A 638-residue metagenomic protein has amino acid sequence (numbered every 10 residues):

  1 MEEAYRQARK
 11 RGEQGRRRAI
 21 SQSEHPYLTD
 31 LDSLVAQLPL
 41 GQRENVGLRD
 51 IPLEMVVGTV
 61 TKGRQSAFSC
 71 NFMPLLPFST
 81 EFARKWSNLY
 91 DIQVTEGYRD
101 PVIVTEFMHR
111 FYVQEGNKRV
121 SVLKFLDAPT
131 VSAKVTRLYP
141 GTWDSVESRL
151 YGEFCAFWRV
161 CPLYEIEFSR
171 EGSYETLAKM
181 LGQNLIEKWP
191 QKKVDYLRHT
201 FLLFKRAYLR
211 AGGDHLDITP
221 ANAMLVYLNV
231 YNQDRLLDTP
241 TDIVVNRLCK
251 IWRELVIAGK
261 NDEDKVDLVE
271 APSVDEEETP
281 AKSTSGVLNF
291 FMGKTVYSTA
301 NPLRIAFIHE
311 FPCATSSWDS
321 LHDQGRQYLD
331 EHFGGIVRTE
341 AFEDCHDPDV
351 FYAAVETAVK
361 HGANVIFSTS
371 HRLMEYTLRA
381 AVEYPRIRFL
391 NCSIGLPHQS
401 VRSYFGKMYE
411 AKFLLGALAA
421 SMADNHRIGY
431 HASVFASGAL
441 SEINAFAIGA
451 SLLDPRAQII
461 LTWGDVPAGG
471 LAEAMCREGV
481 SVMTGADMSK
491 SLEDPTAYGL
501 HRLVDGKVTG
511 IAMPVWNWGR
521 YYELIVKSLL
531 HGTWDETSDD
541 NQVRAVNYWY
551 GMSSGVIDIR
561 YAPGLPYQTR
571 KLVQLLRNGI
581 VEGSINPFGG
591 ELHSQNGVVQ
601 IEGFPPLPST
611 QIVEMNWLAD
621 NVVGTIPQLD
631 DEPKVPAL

Functional and structural regions predicted by a protein language model:
M1-K118, K124-F125, R170-Q183, P190 (+1 more regions): Short, charged/polar connector segments at secondary-structure boundaries
F107, Q114-L177: Glycine- and acidic-residue-rich phosphate-binding/metal-coordinating active-site segment common to enzymes that handle
I305-Q324, L329, F342-P348, A436-L440: Extracytoplasmic "Venus flytrap"
R326, L414-A457, D540-P563: An alpha-beta-alpha
G362-H371, L390-C392, V480-S489, V508-W516 (+1 more regions): Periplasmic-binding protein-like
V382-F405: Flexible loop/hinge segments that line or gate small-molecule binding clefts
Y404-H426, V515-E536: Hydrophobic alpha-helical segments within soluble ligand-binding/sensing domains
H531-T537, N541-L638: Segments of small-molecule ligand-sensing domains
